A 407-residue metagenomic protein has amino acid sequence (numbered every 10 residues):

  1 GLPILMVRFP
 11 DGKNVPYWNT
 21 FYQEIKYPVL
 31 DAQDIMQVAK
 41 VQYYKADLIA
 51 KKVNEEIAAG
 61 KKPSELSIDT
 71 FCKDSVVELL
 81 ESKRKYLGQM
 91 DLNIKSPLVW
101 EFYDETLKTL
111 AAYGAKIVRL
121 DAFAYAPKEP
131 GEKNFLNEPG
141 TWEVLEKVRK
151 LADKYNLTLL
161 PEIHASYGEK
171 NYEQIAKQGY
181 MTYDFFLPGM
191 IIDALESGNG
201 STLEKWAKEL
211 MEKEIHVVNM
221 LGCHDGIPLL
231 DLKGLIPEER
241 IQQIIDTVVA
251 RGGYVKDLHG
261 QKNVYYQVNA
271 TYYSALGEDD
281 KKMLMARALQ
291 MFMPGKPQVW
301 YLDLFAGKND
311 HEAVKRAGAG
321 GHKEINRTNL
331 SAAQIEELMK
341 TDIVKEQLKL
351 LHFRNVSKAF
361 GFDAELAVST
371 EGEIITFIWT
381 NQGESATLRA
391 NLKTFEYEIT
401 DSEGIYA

Functional and structural regions predicted by a protein language model:
G1-A407: Active-site and adjacent substrate-binding regions of carbohydrate-active enzymes
